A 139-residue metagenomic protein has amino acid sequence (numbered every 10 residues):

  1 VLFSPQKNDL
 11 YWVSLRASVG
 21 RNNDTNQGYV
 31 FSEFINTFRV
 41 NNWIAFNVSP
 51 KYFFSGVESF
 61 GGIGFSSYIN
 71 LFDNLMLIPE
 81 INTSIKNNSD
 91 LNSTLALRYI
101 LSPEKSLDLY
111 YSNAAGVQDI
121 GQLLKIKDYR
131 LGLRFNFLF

Functional and structural regions predicted by a protein language model:
V1-K7: A glycine-rich, hydrophobic loop/mini-helix early in the fold
N8-R39, W43, V48-N70, E80-F139: Outer-membrane beta-barrel translocator/channel fold
